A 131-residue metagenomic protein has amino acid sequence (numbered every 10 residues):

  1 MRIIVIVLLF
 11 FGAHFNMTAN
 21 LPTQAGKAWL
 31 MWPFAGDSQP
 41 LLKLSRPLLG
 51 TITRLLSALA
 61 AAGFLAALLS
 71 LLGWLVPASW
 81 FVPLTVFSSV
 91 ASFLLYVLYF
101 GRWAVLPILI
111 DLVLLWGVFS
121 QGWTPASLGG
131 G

Functional and structural regions predicted by a protein language model:
M1-G131: Membrane-interface extramembranous regions
